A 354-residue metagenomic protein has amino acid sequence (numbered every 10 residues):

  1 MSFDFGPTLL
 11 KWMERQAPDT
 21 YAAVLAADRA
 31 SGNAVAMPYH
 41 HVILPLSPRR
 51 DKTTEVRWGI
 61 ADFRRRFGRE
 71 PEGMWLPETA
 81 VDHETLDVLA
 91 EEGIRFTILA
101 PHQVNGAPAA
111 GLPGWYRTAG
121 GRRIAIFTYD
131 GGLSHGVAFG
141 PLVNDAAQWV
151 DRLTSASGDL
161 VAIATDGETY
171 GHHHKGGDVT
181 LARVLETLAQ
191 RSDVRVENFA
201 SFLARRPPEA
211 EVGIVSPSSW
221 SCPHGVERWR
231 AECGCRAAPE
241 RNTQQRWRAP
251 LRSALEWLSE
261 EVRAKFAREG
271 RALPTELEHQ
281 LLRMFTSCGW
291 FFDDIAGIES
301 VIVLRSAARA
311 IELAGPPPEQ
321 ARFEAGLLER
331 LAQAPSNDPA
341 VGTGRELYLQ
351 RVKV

Functional and structural regions predicted by a protein language model:
M1-E72, A80-H135, A146-G158, K175-D193: Catalytic alpha-helical scaffold of carbohydrate-active enzymes acting on polysaccharides/glycoconjugates
H40, P77, H102, F202 (+1 more regions): Residue-level "edge-of-site" marker
G73, P77, F292-I295: Short, surface-exposed helix-loop/turn micro-motifs enriched in polar/charged residues
G111-I124, T128-V354: Active-site and substrate-binding clefts of carbohydrate-active enzymes
